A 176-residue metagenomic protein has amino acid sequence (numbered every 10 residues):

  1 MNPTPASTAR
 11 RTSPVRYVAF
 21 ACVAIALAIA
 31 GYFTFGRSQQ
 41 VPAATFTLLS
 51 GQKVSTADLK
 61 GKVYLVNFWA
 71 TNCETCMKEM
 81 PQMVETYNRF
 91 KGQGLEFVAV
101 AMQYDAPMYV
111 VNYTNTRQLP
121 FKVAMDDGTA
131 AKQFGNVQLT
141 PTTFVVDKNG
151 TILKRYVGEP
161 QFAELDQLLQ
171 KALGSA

Functional and structural regions predicted by a protein language model:
M1-T47, A176: N-terminal targeting signals for export/organelle localization
A43-Y64, Y87, F134: A short beta-strand-turn-helix
S55-E74, M83, F97: Short active-site neighborhood of thiol/selenol oxidoreductases, capturing the structured segment around
K60-K62, G92, P120: Active-site acidic short loop of glycosyltransferases
T71-K78, L139: C-type cytochrome heme c attachment motif
M77-R117, D126-Q133: Structural microenvironment flanking redox-active thiols in thiol-disulfide oxidoreductases
K78-E79, K171-A176: Short, solvent-exposed cationic patches
N112-L119, D126-L173: Thiol/disulfide oxidoreductase modules built on the thioredoxin-like
